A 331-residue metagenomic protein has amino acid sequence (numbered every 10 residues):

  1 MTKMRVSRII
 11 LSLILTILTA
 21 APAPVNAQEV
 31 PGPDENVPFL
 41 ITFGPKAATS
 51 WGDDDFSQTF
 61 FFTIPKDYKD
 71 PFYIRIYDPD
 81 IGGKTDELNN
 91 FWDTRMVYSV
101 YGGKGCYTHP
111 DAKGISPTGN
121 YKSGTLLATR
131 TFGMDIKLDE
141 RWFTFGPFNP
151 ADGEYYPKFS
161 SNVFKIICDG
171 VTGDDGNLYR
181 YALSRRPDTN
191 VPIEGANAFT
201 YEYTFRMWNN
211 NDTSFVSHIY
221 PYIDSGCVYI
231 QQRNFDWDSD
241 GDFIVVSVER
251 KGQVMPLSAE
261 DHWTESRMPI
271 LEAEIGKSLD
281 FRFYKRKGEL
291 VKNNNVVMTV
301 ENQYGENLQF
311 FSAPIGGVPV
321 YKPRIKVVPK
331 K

Functional and structural regions predicted by a protein language model:
T2-L11: Bacterial N-terminal signal peptides that target proteins for export
I10-A21: Bacterial N-terminal signal peptides
A21-A27: Sec/Tat signal peptide C-region and signal peptidase I cleavage site
A27-G52: N-terminal leader/pro-regions and domain N-caps
Q28-E35, F60, L88-W92, M96-C106 (+2 more regions): C-terminal edge strands of extracellular/lumenal beta-sandwich accessory domains
K46-S50, K113-F159, P256, W263-S278: Extended, solvent-exposed segments with strong compositional bias
K46-S57, T204-N210: Extracellular beta-rich ligand/substrate-recognition surface
D55-S57, K66-Y73, Y222-Y229: Extended extracellular/luminal ectodomain segments enriched in beta-structured repeat modules
